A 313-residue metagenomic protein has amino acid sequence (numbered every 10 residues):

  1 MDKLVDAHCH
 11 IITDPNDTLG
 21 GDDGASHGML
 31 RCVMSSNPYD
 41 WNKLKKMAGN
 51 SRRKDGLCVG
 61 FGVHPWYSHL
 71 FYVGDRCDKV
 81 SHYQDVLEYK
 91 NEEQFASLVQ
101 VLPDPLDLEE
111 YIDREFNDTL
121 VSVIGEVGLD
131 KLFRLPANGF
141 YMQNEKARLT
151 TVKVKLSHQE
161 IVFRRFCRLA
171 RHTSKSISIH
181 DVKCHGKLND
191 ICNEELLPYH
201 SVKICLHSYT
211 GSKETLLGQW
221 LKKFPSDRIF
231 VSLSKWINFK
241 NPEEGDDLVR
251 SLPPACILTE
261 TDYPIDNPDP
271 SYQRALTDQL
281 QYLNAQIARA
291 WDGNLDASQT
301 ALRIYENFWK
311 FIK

Functional and structural regions predicted by a protein language model:
M1-K313: Mid-domain alpha/beta scaffold segments of enzyme catalytic cores
